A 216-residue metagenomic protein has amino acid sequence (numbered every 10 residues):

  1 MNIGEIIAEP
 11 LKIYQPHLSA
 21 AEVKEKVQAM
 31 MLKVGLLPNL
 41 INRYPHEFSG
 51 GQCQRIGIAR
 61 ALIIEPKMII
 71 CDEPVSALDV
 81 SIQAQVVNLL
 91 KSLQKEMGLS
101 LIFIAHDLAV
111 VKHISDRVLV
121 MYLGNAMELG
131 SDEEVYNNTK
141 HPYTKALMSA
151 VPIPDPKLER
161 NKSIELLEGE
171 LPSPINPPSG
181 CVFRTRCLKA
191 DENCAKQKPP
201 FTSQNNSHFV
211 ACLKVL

Functional and structural regions predicted by a protein language model:
M1-K12: Q-loop/switch helix immediately C-terminal to the Walker
L11, A21-N39, M148-S149: Conserved ABC ATPase "signature" region
Y44-F48, Q52: Conserved ABC ATPase signature
I63-K67: A short, proline-enriched helix->beta-strand linker immediately N-terminal to the Walker B motif in ABC-type P-loop
I69-D72: Catalytic Walker B motif of ABC-type/P-loop ATPase nucleotide-binding domains
P74, L78, I82-E159: P-loop NTP-binding/switch modules centered on Walker-like glycine-rich loops
D132-L216: Charged, flexible cofactor/metal-binding loops and thiol motifs
